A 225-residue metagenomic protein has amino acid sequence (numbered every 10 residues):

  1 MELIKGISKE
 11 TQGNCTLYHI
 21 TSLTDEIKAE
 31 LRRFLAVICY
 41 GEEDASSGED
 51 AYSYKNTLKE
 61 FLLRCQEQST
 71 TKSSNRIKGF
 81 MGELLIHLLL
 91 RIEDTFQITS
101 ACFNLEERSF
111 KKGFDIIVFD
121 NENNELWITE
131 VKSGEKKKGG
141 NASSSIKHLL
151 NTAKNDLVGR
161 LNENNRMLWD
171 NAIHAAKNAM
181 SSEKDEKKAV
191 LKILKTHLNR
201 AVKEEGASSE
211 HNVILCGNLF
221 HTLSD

Functional and structural regions predicted by a protein language model:
M1, R76, F96-I98, K136-K138 (+2 more regions): Charged, terminal alpha-helix-loop-beta segments that serve as non-catalytic nucleic-acid engagement and/or assembly
M1-F80, L84: Interdomain/boundary linker segments immediately adjacent to catalytic/signaling cores
M1-L17, S22-L23, I27-A29, K195-D225: C-terminal tail/extension regions appended to the core domain(s) of diverse proteins
L84-E93: Amphipathic alpha-helical segments that form well-ordered structural scaffolds and often line/cohere around active
L90, I116-V118, W127-S133: Conserved catalytic cores of phosphodiester-cleaving nucleases, focusing on short active-site segments
E93-S109: A short acidic/basic microdomain associated with nuclease active sites
F110-F114: A short, glycine/Asx- and small/polar-enriched loop/turn that sits immediately N-terminal to a beta-strand
S133-G217: Catalytic cores of nucleic-acid endonucleases
